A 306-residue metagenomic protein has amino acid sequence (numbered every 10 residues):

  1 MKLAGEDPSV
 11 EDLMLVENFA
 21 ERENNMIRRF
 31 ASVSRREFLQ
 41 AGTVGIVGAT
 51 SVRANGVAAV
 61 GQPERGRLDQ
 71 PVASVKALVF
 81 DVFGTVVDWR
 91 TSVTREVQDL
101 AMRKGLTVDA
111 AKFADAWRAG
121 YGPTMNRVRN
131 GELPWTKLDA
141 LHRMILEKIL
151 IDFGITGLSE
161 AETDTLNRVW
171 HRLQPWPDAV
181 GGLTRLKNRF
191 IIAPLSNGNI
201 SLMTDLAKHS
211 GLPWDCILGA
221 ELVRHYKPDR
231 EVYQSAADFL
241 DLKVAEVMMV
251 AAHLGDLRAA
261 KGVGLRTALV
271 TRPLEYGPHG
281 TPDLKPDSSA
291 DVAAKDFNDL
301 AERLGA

Functional and structural regions predicted by a protein language model:
M1-V33: N-terminal secretory signal peptides
N18, I27-G42, I46, E64-V75 (+1 more regions): Asp-based, Mg2+/Mn2+-dependent phosphohydrolase catalytic module
E37, R95-D99, A116, M144-K148 (+4 more regions): Alpha-helical elements of Rossmann-like donor-binding domains used by nucleotide-donor carbohydrate transfer enzymes
R53-P63: Signal peptide processing junction and immediate N-terminal pro/mature segment of secreted/exported proteins
G66-A119: Active-site neighborhood of HAD-like aspartate-dependent phosphohydrolases
D81-G84, L146, P194: Generic structural signal for small/hydrophobic residues in well-ordered secondary structure, especially within
K104-G105, A114-D164: A metal-dependent, Asp-based hydrolase signature
E160-H209, I217-A220: Substrate-recognition element of Asp-dependent hydrolases with the DxDx(T/V) motif
